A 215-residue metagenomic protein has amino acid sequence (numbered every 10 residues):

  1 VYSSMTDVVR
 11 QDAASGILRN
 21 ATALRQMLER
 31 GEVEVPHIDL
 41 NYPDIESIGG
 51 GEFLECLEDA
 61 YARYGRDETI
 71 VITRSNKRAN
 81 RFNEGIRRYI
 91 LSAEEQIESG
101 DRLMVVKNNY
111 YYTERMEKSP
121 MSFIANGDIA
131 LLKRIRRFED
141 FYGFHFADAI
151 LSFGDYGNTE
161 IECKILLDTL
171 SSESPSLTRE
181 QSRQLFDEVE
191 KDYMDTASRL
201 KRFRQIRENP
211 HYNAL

Functional and structural regions predicted by a protein language model:
V1-K133, R137-E190: Conserved helicase motor core of P-loop NTPases
S172-L215: Long insertion/accessory domains within large nucleic-acid-processing enzymes
